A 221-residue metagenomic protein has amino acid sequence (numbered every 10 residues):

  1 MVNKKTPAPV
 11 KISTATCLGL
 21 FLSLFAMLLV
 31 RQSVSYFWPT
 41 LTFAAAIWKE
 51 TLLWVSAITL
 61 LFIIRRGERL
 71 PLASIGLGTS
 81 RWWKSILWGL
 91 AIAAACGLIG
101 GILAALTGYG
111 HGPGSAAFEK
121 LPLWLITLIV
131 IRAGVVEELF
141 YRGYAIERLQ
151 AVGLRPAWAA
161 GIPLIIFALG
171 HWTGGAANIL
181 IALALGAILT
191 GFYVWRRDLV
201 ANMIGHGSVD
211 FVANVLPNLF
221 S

Functional and structural regions predicted by a protein language model:
M1-K11: Short, Lys/Arg-rich, polar N-terminal cytosolic tail immediately upstream of the first transmembrane signal-anchor
M1-N3, L18, V55, R66-L70 (+5 more regions): Short hydrophobic/aromatic segments of transmembrane alpha-helices and their interfaces
K11-G67: Alpha-helical transmembrane segments in multi-pass membrane proteins
I12-L20, A46-W54, R81-G89, L121-I126 (+3 more regions): Residue-level signature of transmembrane alpha-helical entry/exit and packing/kink sites in multi-pass membrane
S23-R31, L53-L60, I92-G100, L189 (+2 more regions): Alpha-helical transmembrane segments of multipass membrane proteins
M27-R31, L61, R65, R69 (+4 more regions): Alpha-helical transmembrane segments of polytopic integral membrane proteins, especially the permease/helical cores
Y36-W48, L70-A133, A151: Juxtamembrane helix-loop-helix connectors linking adjacent transmembrane helices in multi-pass membrane enzymes
A105, H111-G112, E119-S221: Transmembrane helix-loop-helix hairpins at the membrane interface of multi-pass integral membrane proteins
